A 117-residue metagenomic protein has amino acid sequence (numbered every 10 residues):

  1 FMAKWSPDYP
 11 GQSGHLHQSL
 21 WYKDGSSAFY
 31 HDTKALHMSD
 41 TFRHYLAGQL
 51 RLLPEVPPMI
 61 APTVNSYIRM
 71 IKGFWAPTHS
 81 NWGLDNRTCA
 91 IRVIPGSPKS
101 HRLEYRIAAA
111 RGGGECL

Functional and structural regions predicted by a protein language model:
F1-L117: Active-site capping/gating regions of soluble enzymes
